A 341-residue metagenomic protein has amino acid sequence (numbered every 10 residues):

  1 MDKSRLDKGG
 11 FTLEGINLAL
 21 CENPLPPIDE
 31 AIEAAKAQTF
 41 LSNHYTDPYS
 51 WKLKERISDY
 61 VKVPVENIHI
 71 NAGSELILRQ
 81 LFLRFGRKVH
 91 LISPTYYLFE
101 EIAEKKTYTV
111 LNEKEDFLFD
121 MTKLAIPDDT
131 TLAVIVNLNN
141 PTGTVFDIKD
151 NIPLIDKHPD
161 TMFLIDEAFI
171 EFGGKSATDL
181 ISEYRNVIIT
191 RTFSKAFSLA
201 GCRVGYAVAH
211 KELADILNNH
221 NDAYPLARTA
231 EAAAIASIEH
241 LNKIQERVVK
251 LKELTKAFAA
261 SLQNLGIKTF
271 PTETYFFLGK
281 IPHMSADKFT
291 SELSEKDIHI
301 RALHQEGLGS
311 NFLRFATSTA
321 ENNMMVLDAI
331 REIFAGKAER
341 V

Functional and structural regions predicted by a protein language model:
M1-H44, D129: N-terminal "arm"/small-domain region of PLP-dependent enzymes with the aminotransferase-like
P26-E30, Y49, N186-F270: PLP-dependent aminotransferase class I/II
T46, S58-Q80, I92: Short loop-beta-helix segment that forms the pyridoxal 5′-phosphate
P64-I68, E167, R185-N186, N311: Short acidic capping loops at alpha-helix termini that bridge into adjacent secondary structure
L76, L83-I135: PLP-dependent aminotransferase-like
E115-E167, E171: Active-site phosphate-binding strand-loop segment of PLP-dependent enzymes
K149, E295-K296, E306-V341: PLP-dependent enzyme catalytic core of the Aspartate aminotransferase-like
K252, N264-K296, T319: Conserved PLP-binding catalytic core of the aspartate aminotransferase-like
